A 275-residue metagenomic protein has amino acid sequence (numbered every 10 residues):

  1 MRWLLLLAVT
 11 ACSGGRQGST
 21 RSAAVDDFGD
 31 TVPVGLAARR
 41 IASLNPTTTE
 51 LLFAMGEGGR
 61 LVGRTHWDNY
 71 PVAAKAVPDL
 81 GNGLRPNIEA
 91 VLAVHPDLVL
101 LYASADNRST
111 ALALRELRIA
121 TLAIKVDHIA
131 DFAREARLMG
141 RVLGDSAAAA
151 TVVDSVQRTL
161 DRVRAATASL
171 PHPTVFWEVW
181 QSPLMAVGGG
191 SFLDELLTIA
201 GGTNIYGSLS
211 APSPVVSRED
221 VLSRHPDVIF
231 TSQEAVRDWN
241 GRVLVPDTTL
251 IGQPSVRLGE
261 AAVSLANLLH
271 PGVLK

Functional and structural regions predicted by a protein language model:
M1-T10: Sec-dependent bacterial lipoprotein signal peptides
C12-T49, D145-F176, H225, N267-K275: Bacterial Sec-exported substrate-binding components of ABC uptake systems
R21, R39-V94, L98-A105, T110 (+2 more regions): A short, structured surface patch at a secondary-structure boundary
V32-V34, T49-A54, N69-A73, P183-V187 (+2 more regions): Short, solvent-exposed loop/turn elements at domain surfaces
T65, G189-S213, V243-V245: His/Asp/Glu-enriched short active-site or ligand-binding loop at hydrolase and phosphoryl-transfer sites
Y70, D106-N107, A111-L138: Flexible loop/hinge segments that line or gate small-molecule binding clefts
I88-H95, L117, V215-H225: Short helices/loops that flank or line small-molecule/ion binding pockets
D131-R134, L138, R224, V228-K275: Structured C-terminal subdomain patch of bacterial secreted/periplasmic proteins
